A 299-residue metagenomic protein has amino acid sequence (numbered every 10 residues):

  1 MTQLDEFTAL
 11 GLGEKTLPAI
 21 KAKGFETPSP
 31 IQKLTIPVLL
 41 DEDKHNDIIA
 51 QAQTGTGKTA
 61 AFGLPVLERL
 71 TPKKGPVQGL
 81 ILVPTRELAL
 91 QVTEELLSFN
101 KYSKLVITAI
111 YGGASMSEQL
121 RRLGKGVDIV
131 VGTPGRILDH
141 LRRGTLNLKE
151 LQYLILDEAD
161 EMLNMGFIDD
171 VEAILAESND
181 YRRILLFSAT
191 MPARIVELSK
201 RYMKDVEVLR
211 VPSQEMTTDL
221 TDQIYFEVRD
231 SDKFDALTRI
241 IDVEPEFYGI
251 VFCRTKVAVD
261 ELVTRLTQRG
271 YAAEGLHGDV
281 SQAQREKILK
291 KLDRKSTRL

Functional and structural regions predicted by a protein language model:
T2-R298: Conserved helicase RecA-like core
